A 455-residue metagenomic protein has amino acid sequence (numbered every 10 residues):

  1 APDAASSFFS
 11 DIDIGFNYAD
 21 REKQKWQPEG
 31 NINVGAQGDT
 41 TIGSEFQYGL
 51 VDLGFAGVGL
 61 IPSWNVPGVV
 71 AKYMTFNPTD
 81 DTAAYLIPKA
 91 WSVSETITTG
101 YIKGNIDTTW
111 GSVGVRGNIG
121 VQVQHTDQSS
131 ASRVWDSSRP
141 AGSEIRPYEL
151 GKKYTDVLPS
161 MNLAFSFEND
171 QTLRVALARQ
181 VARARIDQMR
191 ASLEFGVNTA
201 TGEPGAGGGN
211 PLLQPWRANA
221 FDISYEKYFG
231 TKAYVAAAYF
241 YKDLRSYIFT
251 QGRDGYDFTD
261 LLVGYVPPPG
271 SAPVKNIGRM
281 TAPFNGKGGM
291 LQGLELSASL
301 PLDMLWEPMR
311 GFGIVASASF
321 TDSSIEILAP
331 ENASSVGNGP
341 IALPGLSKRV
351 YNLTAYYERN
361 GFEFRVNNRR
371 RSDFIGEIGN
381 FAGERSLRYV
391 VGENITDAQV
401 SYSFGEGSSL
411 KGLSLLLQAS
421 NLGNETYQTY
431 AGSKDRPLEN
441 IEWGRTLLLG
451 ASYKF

Functional and structural regions predicted by a protein language model:
A1-D3, D13-G15, I97-S166, A218 (+2 more regions): Surface-exposed extracellular loop regions of Gram-negative outer-membrane beta-barrel proteins
P2-I12, Q27, T109-V115, E168-D170 (+3 more regions): Short loop/turn motifs that connect adjacent beta-strands in outer-membrane beta-barrel proteins
F16-Q24, V121-S129, L177-R183, R190-S192 (+9 more regions): Transmembrane beta-strands of outer-membrane beta-barrel pores
W26-K89, D254-F284, Y356, N367: Flexible glycine-rich, low-complexity coil/linker segments exposed to the extracellular/periplasmic environment
Y85-W91, G142-L150, A206-P211, R279-N285 (+3 more regions): Extracellular loop and loop/strand-boundary signature of outer-membrane beta-barrel proteins
K89-V93, K152, V181-L244, Y265-L302 (+2 more regions): Outer-membrane beta-barrel signature, preferentially recognizing the C-terminal barrel domain of Gram-negative
Y241-D243, G255, L261-I378, Q418: Gram-negative outer-membrane beta-barrel transporters
R369-G379, Y402-F455: C-terminal beta-signal and adjacent terminal beta-strands/loops of Gram-negative outer-membrane beta-barrel proteins
